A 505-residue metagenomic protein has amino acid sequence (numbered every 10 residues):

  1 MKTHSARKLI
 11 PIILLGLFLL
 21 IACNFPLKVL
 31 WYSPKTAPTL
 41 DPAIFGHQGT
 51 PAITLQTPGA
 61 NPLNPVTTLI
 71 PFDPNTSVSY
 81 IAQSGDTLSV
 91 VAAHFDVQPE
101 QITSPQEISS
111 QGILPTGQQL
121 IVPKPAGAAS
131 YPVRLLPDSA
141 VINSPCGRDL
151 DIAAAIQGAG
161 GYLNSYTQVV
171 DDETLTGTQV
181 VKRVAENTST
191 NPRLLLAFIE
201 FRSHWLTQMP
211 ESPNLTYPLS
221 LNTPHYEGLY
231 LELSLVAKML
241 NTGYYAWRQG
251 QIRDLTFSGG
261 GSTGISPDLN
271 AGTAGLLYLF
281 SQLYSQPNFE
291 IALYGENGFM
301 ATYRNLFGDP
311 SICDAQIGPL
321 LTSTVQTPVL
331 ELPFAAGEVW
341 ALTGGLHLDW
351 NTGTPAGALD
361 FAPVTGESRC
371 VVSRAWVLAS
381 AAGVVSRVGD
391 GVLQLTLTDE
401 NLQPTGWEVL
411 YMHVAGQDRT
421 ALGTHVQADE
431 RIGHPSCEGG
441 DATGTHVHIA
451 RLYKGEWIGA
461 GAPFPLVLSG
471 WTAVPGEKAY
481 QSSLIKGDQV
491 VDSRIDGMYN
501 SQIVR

Functional and structural regions predicted by a protein language model:
C23-Q83, E107, P123-I142, G318 (+2 more regions): Ser/Thr-rich, Proline-interspersed low-complexity disordered segments
P26-V29, S220-A341, Q481-R505: Non-catalytic cell-wall polysaccharide-engagement segments
S33-P34, P62-Q98, Q118-L120, K124 (+2 more regions): Primarily a LysM-type cell-wall glycan-binding module
A82, T87-P105, G117, A185 (+4 more regions): Short alpha-helical segments in extracytoplasmic peptidoglycan/chitin-binding modules and envelope-associated proteins
P132-I291: Catalytic glycan-binding domains that act on GlcNAc-containing polysaccharides
T322-V325, V329, W340-S380: Short glycine/threonine/proline-enriched tight-turn/helix- or strand-capping micro-motif at secondary-structure
S323, P328-L330, V371, L378 (+2 more regions): Acidic, glycine-rich catalytic/binding loops that coordinate metals and/or anionic ligands
V372-L422, G444-H446, A450: Zn2+-dependent peptidoglycan hydrolase active-site motif and core
